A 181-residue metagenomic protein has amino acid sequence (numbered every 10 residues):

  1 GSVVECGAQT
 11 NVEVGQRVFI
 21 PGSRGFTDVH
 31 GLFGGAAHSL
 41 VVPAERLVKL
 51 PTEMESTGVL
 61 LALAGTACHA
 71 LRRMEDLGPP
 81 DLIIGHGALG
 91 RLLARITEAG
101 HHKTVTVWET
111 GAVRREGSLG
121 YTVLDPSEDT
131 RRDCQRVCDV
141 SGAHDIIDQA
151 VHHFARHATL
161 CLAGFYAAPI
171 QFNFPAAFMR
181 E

Functional and structural regions predicted by a protein language model:
G1-R24, P51-E53: Glycine-rich beta-strand-centered segment in the early N-terminal region that forms part of a ligand/cofactor-binding
G25-G35: Short, Lys/Arg- and Gly-enriched loop/turn segments at beta-strand edges
T57-E128: Mid-domain Rossmann-like dinucleotide-binding core that forms the NAD(H)/NADP(H) cofactor-binding site
G111-R114, H144, A167-A168: Helix N-cap at the beta1-alpha1 junction of Rossmann-like dinucleotide-binding domains, i.e., the first residues
D129-V137: A short acidic, Gly/Pro-enriched loop at the edge of an enzyme's catalytic core that lines a small-molecule cofactor
F154-A155: Helix-to-beta-strand junctions that scaffold the AdoMet/dcAdoMet cofactor pocket in Class I SAM-dependent enzymes
T159-C161, F172-E181: Rossmann-fold dehydrogenase core element
